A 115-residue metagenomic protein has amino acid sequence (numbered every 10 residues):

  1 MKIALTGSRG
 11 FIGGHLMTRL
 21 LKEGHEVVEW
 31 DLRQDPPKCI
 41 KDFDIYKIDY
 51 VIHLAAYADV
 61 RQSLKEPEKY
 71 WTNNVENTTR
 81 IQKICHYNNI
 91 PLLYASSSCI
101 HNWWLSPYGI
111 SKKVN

Functional and structural regions predicted by a protein language model:
K2, E26, P91: Residues at the starts of beta-strands that form the adenosine-phosphate
I3-E23: N-terminal Rossmann NAD(P)H-binding glycine-rich loop of SDR-like oxidoreductase domains
T6, W30, V51-A55, L92-S98: SDR active-site strand-loop-helix element
V27-F43: Adenosine-cofactor binding site in Rossmann-like domains, unifying the SAM/SAH pocket of S-adenosylmethionine-dependent
Q34, A58-D59, N77, C99-I100: Alpha/beta-hydrolase active-site loop signature
K41-N73, I84, N102-W103: NAD(P)H-binding glycine-rich loop region in Rossmannoid oxidoreductase-like domains and their noncatalytic homologs
E68, T72-T79, Y87, K113-V114: Conserved internal alpha-helix in NAD(P)-dependent oxidoreductase domains
T79-I110: Conserved Rossmann-fold NAD(P)-dependent oxidoreductase catalytic core, especially the SDR/UDP-sugar
